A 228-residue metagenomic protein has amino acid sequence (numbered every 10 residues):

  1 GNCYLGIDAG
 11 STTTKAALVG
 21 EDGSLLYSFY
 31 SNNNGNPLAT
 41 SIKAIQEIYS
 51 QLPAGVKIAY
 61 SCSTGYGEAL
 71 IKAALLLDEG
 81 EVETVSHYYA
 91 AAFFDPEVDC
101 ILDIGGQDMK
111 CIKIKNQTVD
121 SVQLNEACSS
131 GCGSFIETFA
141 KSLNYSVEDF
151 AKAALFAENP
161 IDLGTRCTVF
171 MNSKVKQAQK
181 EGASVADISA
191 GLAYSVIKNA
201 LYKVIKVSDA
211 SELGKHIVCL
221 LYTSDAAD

Functional and structural regions predicted by a protein language model:
G1-E21, V98-I114: Gly/Thr-rich phosphate-binding beta-strand-loop-beta motif of the actin/hexokinase/Hsp70
I7-A39, V122, E126-A127: Short glycine-rich, Thr/Ser-proximal phosphate-binding strand/loop in the N-terminal lobe of ATP-dependent enzymes
Y30-N33, L52-T84, K113, D120-S121: Short beta-strand-loop/turn "lid" adjacent to the catalytic site in phosphate-handling enzymes
N33-L38, N116-N159: Glycine-rich phosphate-binding loop plus the immediately following alpha-helix
I45-A59, K203-L213: Phosphate/pyrophosphate-binding loops at sites that engage ATP/ADP/AMP, CoA/4′-phosphopantetheine, polyphosphate
S173-K203: Adenine-nucleotide phosphate-binding core of ATP-dependent small-molecule kinases
Y222-D228: Conserved small/polar residues in nucleotide/adenosyl-binding loops
